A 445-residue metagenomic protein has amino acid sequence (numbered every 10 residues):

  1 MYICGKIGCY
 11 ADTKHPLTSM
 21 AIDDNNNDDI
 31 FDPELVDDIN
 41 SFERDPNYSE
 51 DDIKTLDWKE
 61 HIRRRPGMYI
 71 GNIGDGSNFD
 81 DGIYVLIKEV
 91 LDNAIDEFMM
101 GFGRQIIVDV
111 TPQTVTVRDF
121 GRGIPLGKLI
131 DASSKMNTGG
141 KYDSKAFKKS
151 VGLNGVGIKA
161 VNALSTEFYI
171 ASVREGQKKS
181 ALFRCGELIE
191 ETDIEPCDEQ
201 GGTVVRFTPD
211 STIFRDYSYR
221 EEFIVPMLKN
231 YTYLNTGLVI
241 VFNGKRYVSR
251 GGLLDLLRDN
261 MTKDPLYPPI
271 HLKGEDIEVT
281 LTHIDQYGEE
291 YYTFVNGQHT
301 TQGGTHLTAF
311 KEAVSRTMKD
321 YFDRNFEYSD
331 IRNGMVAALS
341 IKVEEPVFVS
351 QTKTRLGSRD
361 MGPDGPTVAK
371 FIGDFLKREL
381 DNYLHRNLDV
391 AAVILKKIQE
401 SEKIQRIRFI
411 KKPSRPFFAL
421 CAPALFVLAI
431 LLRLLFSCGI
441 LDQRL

Functional and structural regions predicted by a protein language model:
Y2, K6-D12, P16, N25 (+1 more regions): Short, positively charged and aromatic/hydrophobic N-terminal segments
A21-D52, Y84-K88, D96-M99, G103-F120 (+6 more regions): GHKL-family ATPase ATP-binding module
T55: Conserved beta-strand immediately N-terminal to the Walker
W58-K59: Alpha-helix capping/hinge segments and adjacent helical runs
R64, M68-G71, D96, M100 (+1 more regions): Conserved helix-loop functional segments at active or binding sites
R65-I87: Conserved short strand/loop->alpha-helix "switch" segment adjacent to the catalytic nucleotide/phosphoryl-transfer site
G123-L126: A short glycine-centered beta->alpha linker in the GHKL/HATPase_c
